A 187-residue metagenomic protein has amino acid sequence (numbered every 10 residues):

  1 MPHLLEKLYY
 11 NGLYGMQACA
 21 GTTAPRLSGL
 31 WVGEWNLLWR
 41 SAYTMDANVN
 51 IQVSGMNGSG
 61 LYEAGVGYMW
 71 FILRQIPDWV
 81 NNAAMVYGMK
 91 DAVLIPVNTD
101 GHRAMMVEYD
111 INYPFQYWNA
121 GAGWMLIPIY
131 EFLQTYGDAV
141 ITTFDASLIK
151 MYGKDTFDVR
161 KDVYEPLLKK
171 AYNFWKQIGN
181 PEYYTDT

Functional and structural regions predicted by a protein language model:
M1-Y43, L61-A83, G153: Acidic/polar, glycine-enriched structural segments that form the non-catalytic walls/loops of the carbohydrate-binding
P2, N36-D46, Y109-N119, T187: Solvent-exposed loop and edge beta-strand segments that line ligand/cofactor-binding and catalytic clefts
E6-Y10, A47-N50, V66, G123 (+3 more regions): A structural signal for well-ordered alpha-helical segments within the folded catalytic domains of diverse enzymes
G15-A18, G55, F71, Q75-D78 (+4 more regions): Structured segments of extracytoplasmic/periplasmic soluble domains in secreted or envelope-associated proteins
G15-Q17, I51-E63, W124-A139, L148-T156: Well-ordered alpha-helical scaffold segments within catalytic/enzyme domains
G21-L30, G65-V66, Y136-F144, Q177-D186: Short, well-structured active-site flanking segments
G60-E63, G67-Q134, V140: Active-site lining segments of carbohydrate-active enzymes
K154, E165-T187: Acidic/histidine-rich catalytic neighborhood
